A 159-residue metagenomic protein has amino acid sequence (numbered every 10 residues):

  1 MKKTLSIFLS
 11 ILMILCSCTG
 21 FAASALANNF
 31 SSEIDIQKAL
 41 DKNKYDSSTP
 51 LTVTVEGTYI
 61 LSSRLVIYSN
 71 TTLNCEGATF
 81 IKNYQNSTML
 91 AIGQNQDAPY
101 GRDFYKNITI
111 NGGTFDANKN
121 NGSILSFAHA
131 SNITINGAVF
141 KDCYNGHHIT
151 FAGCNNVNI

Functional and structural regions predicted by a protein language model:
M1, C16, Y68, K106-N107: Low-complexity intrinsically disordered segments
M1-I7: Positively charged n-region of N-terminal signal peptides that target proteins for export
M13-S17, L73: Hydrophobic core
S17-A27: Sec-dependent signal peptide cleavage junction
S31-L40, S48-T88, G93-Q96, F115 (+2 more regions): N-terminal extracellular ligand-recognition/capping segment immediately after the signal peptide
N43: Hydrophobic pocket-lining residues that define ligand/cofactor binding sites across diverse proteins
Q85, D97-I159: Right-handed parallel beta-helix
